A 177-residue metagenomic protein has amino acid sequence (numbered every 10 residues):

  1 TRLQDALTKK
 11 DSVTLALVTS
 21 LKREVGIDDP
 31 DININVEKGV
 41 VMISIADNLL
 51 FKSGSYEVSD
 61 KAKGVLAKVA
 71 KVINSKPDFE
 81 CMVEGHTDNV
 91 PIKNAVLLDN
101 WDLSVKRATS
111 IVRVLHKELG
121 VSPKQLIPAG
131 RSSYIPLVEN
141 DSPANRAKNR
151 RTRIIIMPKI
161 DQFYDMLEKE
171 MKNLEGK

Functional and structural regions predicted by a protein language model:
T1-N35: Extracellular/lumenal/periplasmic "stalk" regions immediately C-terminal to a signal peptide or transmembrane helix
D5, N48-L50: A broad detector of the eukaryotic-type serine/threonine protein kinase catalytic domain
D29-D31, D78, P123: Short secondary-structure junction motifs
V36-V40: Short Gly/Ser/Thr- and Asp/Glu-enriched loop/turn motifs at secondary-structure junctions
V41-D47: Short, aliphatic-rich beta-strand segments
L50-K68, V72, K76, H86-G176: Periplasmic OmpA-like peptidoglycan-binding domain that tethers envelope proteins to the cell wall
